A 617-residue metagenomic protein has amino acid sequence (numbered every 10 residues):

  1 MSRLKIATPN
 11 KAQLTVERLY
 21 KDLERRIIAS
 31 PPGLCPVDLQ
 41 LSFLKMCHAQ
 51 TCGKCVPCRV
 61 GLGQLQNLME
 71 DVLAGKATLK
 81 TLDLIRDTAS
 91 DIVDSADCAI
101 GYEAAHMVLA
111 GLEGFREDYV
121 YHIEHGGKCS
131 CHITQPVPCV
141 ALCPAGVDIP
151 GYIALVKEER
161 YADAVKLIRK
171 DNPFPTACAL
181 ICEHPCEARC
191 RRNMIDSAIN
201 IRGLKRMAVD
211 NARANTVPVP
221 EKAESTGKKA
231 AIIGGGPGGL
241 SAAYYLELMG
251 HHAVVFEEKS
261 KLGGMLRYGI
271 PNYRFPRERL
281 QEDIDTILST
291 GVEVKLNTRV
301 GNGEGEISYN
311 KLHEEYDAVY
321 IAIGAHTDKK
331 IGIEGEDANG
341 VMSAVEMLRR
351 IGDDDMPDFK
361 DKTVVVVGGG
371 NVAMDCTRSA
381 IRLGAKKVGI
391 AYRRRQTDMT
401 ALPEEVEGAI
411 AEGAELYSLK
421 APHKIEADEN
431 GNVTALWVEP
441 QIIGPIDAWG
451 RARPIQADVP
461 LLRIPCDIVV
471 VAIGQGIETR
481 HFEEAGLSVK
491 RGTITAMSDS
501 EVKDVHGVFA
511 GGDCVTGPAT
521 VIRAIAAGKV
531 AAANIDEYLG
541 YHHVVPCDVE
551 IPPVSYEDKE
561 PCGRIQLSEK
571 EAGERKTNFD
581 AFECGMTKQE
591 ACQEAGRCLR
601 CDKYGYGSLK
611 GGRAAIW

Functional and structural regions predicted by a protein language model:
M1-C129: Redox cofactor-anchoring modules in respiratory/redox and cofactor-processing assemblies
K45-N67, S90-L109, S130-G151, P173-I195 (+1 more regions): Local cysteine-cluster metal-coordination motifs and their immediate loop/turn environment, predominantly Fe-S cluster
S130, P138, E407-A411, A421-A427 (+4 more regions): Mid-to-C-terminal Rossmann-like scaffold of FAD/NAD(P)H-dependent oxidoreductases
M207-A223, E282-R299, D328-L383, V489-V505: Glycine-rich dinucleotide-binding loop and its adjacent helix/turn
E224-S225, K229-I233, Q281-I333, K424-W437 (+4 more regions): Feature captures the FAD/FMN-dependent oxidoreductase FAD-binding
H252-T290, V294, I351, T377-K424 (+1 more regions): Rossmann-like dinucleotide-binding cores of NAD(P)H-dependent redox enzymes
D337-D361, I446-P518, E557-E560: FAD-site-proximal beta/loop scaffold in flavoenzymes
C376, G511-V545: A conserved FAD-binding loop/helix module that cradles the flavin
